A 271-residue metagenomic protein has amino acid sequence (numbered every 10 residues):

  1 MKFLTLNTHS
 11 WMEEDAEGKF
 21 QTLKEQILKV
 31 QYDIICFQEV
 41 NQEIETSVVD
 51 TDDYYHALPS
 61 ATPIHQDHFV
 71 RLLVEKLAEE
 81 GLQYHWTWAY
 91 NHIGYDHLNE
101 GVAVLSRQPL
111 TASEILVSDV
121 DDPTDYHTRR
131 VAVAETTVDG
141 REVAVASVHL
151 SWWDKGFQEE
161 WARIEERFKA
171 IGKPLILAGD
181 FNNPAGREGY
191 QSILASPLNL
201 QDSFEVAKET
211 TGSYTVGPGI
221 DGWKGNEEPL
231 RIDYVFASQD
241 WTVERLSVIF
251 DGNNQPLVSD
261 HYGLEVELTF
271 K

Functional and structural regions predicted by a protein language model:
M1-D96, K271: N-terminal, active-site-proximal structural segment of metallo-dependent hydrolase catalytic domains
M1-L4, L98-V102, R107-T111, Y126-S147 (+2 more regions): Beta-strand-turn-beta hairpins that frame and shape the catalytic cleft of phosphate-ester-processing enzymes
N7-T8, E39-V40, L150, G179-F181 (+1 more regions): Active-site metal-binding loops of divalent metal-dependent hydrolases
H9-E13, V117-D122, S147-K155: Surface-exposed cleft-lining segments at the edges of enzyme active sites
W11-E13, Q42-I44, G94, W153-G156 (+1 more regions): Active-site environment of divalent metal-dependent phosphoester hydrolases
L72-E80, D96-S113, N226-V243, T269: Conserved beta strand-loop-helix elements of the APE1-like EEP
R130-A146, G156-N183, R187-Y190: His/acidic metal-ligating clusters that form di-metal
D154-K155, K169-L175, N183-K271: Metal-dependent phosphoester-hydrolase catalytic domains
